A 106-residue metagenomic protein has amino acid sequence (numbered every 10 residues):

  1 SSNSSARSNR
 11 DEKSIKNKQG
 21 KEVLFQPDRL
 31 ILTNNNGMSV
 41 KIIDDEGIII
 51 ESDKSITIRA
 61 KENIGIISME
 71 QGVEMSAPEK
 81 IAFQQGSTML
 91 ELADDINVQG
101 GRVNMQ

Functional and structural regions predicted by a protein language model:
S1-Q106: Right-handed beta-helix
